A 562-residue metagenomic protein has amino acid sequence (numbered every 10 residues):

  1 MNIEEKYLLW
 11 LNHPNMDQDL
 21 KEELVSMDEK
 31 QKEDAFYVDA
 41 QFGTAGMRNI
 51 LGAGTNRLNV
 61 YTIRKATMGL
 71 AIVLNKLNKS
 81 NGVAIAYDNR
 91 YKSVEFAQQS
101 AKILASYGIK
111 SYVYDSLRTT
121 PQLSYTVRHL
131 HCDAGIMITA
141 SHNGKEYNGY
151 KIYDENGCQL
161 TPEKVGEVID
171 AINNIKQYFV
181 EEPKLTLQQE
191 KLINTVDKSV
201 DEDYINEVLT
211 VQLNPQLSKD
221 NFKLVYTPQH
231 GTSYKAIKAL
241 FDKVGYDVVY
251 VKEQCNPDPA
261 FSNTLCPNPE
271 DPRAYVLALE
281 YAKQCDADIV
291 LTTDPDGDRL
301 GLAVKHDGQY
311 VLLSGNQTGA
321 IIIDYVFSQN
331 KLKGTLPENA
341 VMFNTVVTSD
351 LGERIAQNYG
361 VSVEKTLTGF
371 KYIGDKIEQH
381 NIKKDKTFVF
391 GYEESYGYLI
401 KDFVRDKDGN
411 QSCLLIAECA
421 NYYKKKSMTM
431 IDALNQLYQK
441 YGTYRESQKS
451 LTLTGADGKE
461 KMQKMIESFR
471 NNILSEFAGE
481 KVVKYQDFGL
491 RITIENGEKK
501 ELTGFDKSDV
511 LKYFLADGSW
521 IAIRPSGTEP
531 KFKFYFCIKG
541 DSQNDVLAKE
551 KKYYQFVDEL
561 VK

Functional and structural regions predicted by a protein language model:
N2-S100, Y107, E190-F222, T232: An N-terminal, well-structured beta->alpha segment
N15, Q31-A40, N148-V276, A282: Gly/Ser/Thr-enriched, mixed-charge loops and adjacent short helices that form phosphate/oxyanion-binding elements
F36-N56, S141, P228-L240, P295 (+3 more regions): Conserved phosphate/anionic-ligand binding catalytic regions in large, soluble enzymes, centered on
A84-Y147, D242, D247-L302: N-terminal small/polar loop signature for handling phosphorylated ligands or for N-terminal nucleophile
V94-Q99, S124-V127, E146-I152, V180 (+10 more regions): Short acidic, glycine/serine/threonine-rich loops at helix termini
E155-C158, D170, K176, E280-N344 (+1 more regions): Replace "Mg2+/Mn2+-dependent" with "divalent metal-dependent
K283, A287-I289, Q309, Q329 (+4 more regions): Phosphate-binding and adjacent anionic-ligand microenvironments
